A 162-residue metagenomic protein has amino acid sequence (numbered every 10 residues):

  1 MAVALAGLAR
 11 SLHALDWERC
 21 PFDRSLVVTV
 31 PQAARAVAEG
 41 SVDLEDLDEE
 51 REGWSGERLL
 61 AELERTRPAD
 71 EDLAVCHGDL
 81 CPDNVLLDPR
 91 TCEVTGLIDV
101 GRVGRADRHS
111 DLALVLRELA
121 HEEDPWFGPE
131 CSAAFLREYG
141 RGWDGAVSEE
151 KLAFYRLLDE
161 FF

Functional and structural regions predicted by a protein language model:
A2, G7, S11-G78, D144-S148: An alpha-helical support segment within catalytic cores of ATP-dependent transferases
A2-L5, H109-L112, F154: Short runs of predominantly hydrophobic/aromatic residues within well-ordered alpha helices that form helix-helix
L15, D88, E118: Conserved residues at the C-terminal ends of beta-strands
D48-R51, G104-D107, F127: Pocket-edge positions in alpha/beta enzyme catalytic cores
E50-W54, C92-G96, P129-A133: Glycine-rich, flexible loop segments associated with nucleotide phosphate handling
R58-S110: Active-site acidic catalytic loop and adjacent metal/ATP-binding pocket of ATP-dependent phosphoryl transfer enzymes
S110-D144, R156-F162: Active-site activation/catalytic loop segments of kinase-like enzymes and analogous catalytic loops in related
S148-Y155: Alpha-helical scaffolds flanking conserved acidic
